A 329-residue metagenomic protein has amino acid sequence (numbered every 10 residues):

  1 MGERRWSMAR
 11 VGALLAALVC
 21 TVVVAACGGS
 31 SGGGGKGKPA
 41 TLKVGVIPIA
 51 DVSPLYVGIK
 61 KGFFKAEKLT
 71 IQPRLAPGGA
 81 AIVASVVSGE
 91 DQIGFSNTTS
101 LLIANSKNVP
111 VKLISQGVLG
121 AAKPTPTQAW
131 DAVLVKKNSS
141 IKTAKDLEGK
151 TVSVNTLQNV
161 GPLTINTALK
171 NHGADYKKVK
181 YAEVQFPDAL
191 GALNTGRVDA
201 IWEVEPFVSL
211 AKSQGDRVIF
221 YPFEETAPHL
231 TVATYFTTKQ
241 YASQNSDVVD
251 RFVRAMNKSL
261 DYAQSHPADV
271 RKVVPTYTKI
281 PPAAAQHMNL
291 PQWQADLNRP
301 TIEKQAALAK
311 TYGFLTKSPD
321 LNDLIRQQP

Functional and structural regions predicted by a protein language model:
M1-L15: Bacterial N-terminal signal peptides that target proteins for export
V22-A26: C-terminal motif of bacterial Sec signal peptides marking the signal peptidase cleavage site
G28-S30: Bacterial signal peptide processing site
G35-H172, D199, H229: Short, glycine-/small- and polar/acidic-enriched structural segments that line small-molecule recognition paths
A66, G120-P126, E224-A227, W293-P300 (+1 more regions): Short, solvent-exposed loop/beta-turn-alpha elements that line the ligand-binding surface or hinge of extracytoplasmic
T99, K177, Y181-A182, P187-V273: Pocket-lining segment of extracytoplasmic ligand-binding domains
A242-T316: Secondary-structure end/capping motifs
A309-P329: Conserved C-terminal helix/tail region of periplasmic/extracytoplasmic solute-binding proteins
